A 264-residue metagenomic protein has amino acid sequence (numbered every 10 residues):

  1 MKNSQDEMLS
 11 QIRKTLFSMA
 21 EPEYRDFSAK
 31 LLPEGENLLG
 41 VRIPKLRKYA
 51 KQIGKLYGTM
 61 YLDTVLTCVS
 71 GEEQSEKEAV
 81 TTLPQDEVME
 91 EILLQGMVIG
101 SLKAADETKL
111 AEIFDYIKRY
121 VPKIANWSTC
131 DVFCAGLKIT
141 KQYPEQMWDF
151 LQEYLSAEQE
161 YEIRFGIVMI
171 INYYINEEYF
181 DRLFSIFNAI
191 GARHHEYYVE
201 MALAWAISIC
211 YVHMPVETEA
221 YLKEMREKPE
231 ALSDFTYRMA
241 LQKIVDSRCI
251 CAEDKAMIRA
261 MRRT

Functional and structural regions predicted by a protein language model:
M1-T264: Alpha-helical scaffold domains
